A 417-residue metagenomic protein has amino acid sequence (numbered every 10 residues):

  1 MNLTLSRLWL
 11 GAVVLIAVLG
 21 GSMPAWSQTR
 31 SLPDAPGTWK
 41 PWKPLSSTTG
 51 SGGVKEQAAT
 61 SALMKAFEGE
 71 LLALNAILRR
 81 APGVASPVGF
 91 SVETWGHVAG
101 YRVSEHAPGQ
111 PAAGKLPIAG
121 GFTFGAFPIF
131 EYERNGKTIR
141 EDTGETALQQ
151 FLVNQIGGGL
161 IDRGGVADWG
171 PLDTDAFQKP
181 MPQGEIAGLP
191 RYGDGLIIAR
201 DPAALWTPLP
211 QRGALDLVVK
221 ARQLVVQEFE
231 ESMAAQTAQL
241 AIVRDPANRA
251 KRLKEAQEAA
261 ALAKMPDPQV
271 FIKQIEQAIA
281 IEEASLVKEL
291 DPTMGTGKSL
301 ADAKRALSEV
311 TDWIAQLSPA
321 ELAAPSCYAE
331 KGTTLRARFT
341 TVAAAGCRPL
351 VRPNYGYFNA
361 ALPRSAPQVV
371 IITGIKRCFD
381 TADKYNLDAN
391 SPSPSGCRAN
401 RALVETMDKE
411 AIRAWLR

Functional and structural regions predicted by a protein language model:
M1-A12: Bacterial N-terminal signal peptides that target proteins for export
G11-G21: Bacterial N-terminal signal peptides
S22-T29: Boundary at the C-terminal end of the N-terminal hydrophobic targeting segment
P33-V54, Q368-P392: Acidic/histidine-rich, surface-exposed loop or edge segments in extracytoplasmic proteins
G50-S365, I375-K376: Short, solvent-exposed recognition patches
T381-R417: Surface-exposed amphipathic alpha-helical segments
